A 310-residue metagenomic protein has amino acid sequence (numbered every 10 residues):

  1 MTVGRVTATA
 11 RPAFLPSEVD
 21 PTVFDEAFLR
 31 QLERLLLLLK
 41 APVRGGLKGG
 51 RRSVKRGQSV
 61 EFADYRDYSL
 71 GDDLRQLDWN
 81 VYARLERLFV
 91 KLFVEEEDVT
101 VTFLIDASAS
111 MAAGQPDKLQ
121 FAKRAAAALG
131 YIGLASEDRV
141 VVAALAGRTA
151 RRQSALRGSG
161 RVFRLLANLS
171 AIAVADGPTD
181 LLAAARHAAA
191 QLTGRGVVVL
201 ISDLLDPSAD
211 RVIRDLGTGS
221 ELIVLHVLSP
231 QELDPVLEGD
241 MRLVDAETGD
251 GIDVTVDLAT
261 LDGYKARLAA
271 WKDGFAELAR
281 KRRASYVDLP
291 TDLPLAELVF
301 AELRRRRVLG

Functional and structural regions predicted by a protein language model:
M1-L156, H187, V197-L200, D206-P207 (+2 more regions): An amphipathic, basic-hydrophobic helix/alpha-beta surface used to engage anionic, phosphate-rich ligands or surfaces
M1-V54, H187-G194, D206-G310: Von Willebrand factor type A / integrin I
V60, L74, E96, G160 (+4 more regions): Charged, alpha-helix-enriched surfaces in structured cytosolic catalytic cores of large nucleotide-utilizing machines
Q120, A175-L182, A266-A269: Conserved phosphate-coordination/catalytic loops
R124, A128, T179-R186, D273 (+1 more regions): Short, contiguous clusters of charged residues that form electrostatic/catalytic patches at enzyme active sites, used
Q153-N168, L258, R304-R305: Short, electropositive alpha-helical surface patch
R161-G196, S208, V227-P230: Von Willebrand factor
L200-I201, T291: Small/polar loops that bind or transfer phosphate-bearing groups
